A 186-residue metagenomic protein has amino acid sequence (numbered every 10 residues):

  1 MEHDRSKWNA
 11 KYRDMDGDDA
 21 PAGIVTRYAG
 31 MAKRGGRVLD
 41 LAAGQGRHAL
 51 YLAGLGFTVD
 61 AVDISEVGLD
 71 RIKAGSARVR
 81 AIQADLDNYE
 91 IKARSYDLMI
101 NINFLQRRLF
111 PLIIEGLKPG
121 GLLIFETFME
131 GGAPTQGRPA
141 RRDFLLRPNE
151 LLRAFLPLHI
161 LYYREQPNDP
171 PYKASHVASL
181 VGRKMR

Functional and structural regions predicted by a protein language model:
M1-K33: Conserved class I S-adenosyl-L-methionine
G35-G44: Conserved class I S-adenosyl-L-methionine
T58-D63: Conserved SAM-binding motif I beta-strand of class I
S65-V67: Conserved SAM/SAH-binding beta-strand->alpha-helix loop
A77-D87: Conserved SAM-binding strand-loop segment of SAM-dependent methyltransferases
I91-L98: A short acidic, Gly/Pro-enriched loop at the edge of an enzyme's catalytic core that lines a small-molecule cofactor
G121-F128: Conserved beta-strand signature within the Rossmann-like core of class I S-adenosyl-L-methionine
D169-R186: Core SAM-dependent methyltransferase catalytic element
